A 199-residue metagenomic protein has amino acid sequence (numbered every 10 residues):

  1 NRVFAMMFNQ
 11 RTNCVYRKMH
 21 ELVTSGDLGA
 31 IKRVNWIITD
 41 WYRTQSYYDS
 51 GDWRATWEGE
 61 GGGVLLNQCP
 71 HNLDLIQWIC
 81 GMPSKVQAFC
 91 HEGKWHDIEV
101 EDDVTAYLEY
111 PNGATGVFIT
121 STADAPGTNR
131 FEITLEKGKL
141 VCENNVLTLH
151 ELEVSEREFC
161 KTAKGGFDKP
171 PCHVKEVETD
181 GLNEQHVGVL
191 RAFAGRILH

Functional and structural regions predicted by a protein language model:
R2, Q10-D97: Predominantly a Rossmann-like dinucleotide-binding segment in NAD(P)-dependent oxidoreductases
R2-V3, N112-A114: Short, well-ordered coil/turn segments that N-cap beta-strands
F4-M7, V117-I119: Short catalytic-loop micro-motif centered on adjacent basic/acidic residues
I31-V34, V117-T120, C142-N144: Beta-strand scaffold of nucleotide-dependent catalytic cores
P70, W95, I119-G127: Glycine-rich phosphate/pyrophosphate-binding beta-alpha loops
E99-D103: A short, glycine/Asx- and small/polar-enriched loop/turn that sits immediately N-terminal to a beta-strand
Y110, E132-H199: C-terminal glycine/acidic-rich active-site capping loop/insertion
